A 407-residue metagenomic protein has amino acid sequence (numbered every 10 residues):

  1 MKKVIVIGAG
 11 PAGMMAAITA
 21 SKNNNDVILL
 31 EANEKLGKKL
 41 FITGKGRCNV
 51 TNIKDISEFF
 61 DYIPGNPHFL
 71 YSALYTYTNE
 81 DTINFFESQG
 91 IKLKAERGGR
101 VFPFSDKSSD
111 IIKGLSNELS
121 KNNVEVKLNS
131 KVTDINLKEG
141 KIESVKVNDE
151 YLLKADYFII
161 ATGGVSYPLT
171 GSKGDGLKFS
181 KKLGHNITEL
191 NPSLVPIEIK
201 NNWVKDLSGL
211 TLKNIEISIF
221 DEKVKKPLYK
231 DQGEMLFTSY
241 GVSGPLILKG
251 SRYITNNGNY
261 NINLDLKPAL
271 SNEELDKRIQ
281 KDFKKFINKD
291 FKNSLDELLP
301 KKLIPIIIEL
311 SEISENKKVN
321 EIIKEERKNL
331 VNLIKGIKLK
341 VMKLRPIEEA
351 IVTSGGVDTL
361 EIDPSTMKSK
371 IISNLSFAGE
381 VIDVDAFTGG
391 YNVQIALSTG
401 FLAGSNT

Functional and structural regions predicted by a protein language model:
K3-L29, A403-T407: N-terminal Rossmann-like FAD-binding beta1-loop-alpha1 element of flavoenzymes
I5-I7, L30, V132, L152-P168 (+2 more regions): Short hydrophobic core segments
S21-K45: Glycine-rich FAD pyrophosphate-binding loop
E34-L36, F41-I42, V50, I56-S57 (+2 more regions): An anion/pyrophosphate-binding glycine-rich loop and adjacent beta-alpha core in soluble alpha-beta enzymes
R47-A95: Glycine-rich active-site loop/strand segments that organize a redox cofactor
T76-Y157: Feature captures the FAD/FMN-dependent oxidoreductase FAD-binding
K127-N129, D134, P305-D385: A glycine-rich dinucleotide-binding beta-alpha-beta segment and adjacent secondary-structure elements that constitute
Y157-W203: Glycine-rich loop(s) and the adjacent beta-strand/alpha-helix scaffold that form part
